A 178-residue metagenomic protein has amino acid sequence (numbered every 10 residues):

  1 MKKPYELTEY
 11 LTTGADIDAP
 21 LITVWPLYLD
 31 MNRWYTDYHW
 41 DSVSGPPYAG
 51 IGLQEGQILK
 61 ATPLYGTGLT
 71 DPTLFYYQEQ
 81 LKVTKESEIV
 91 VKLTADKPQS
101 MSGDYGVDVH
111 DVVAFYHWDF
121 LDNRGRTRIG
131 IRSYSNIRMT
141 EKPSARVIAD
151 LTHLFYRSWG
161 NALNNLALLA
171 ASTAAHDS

Functional and structural regions predicted by a protein language model:
M1-K2, P46-G50, L81-K82, F115-D122: Short amphipathic beta-strand and strand-loop transition segments with alternating hydrophobic
M1-Q54: Hydrophobic ligand-binding cavity/cleft-lining segments
T8-D16, I58, E88, V113-F115 (+1 more regions): Intrinsic-disorder/low-complexity, polar/charged segments enriched in Ser/Thr/Lys/Arg/Asp/Glu/Gln
Y10-T12, D71-Q78, H110-Y116: Short, surface-exposed coil-to-beta transition loops
D18-I22, L81-V90, D119-I129, G160 (+1 more regions): A short, structured loop/turn motif at beta-sheet edges
M31-Y35, P63, A170, A174: Sec/Tat-exported extracytoplasmic proteins
P46-Y105, D177: Glycine-rich portal/gate segments that line the openings of hydrophobic small-molecule binding cavities
P98-R157, D177: Beta-strand/loop substructures that line and gate deep hydrophobic ligand-binding cavities in soluble
